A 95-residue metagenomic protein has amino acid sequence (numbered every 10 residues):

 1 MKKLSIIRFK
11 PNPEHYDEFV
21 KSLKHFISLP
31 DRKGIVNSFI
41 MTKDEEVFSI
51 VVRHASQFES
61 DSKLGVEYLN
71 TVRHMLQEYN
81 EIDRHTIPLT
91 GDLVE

Functional and structural regions predicted by a protein language model:
K3-F9, S49-V51: Active-site-flanking beta-strand signature of metal-NTP-handling nucleotidyl enzymes and homologous cyclase-like
I6, N37-S38: Short, acidic/polar N-cap/turn motifs at the starts of alpha helices
F9-K21: Short, surface-exposed ligand-recognition loops at beta-strand->loop->(often short) alpha-helix junctions that present
P11-P13, H54-S56, G91: Non-catalytic surface loops within mature trypsin-like serine protease
D17-F19, I50, S60-D61, V94: Short acidic, gly/pro-rich beta-turn/loop elements at beta-sheet edges and active-site/ligand-binding grooves
H25-N37, R53-I87: An amphipathic, aromatic/His-enriched active-site/gating alpha helix that lines ligand/cofactor pockets
I40-E45: A short beta-turn/loop motif at secondary-structure boundaries
I87-E95: Short, low-order "capping/linker" segments at domain edges
